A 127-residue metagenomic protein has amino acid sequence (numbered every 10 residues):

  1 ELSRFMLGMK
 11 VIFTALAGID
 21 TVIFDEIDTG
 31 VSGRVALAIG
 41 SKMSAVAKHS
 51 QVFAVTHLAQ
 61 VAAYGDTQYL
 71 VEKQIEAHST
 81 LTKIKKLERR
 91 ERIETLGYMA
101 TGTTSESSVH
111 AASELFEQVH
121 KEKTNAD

Functional and structural regions predicted by a protein language model:
E1-L7, T29-G33, K86: Conserved ABC ATPase signature
E1-V22, V46: GG-anchored amphipathic helix commonly corresponding to the ABC/SMC/Rad50 NBD signature/C-loop
I12, T29, E76: Short, glycine-/Ser/Thr-/acidic-enriched flexible segments
L16-A17, T29-L37: Conserved D-loop-proximal element of ABC-family nucleotide-binding domains
D25-E26: Walker B catalytic acidic pair
R34-D127: C-terminal lobe/lid and adjacent interdomain/linker elements of RecA-like ASCE P-loop ATPase modules
